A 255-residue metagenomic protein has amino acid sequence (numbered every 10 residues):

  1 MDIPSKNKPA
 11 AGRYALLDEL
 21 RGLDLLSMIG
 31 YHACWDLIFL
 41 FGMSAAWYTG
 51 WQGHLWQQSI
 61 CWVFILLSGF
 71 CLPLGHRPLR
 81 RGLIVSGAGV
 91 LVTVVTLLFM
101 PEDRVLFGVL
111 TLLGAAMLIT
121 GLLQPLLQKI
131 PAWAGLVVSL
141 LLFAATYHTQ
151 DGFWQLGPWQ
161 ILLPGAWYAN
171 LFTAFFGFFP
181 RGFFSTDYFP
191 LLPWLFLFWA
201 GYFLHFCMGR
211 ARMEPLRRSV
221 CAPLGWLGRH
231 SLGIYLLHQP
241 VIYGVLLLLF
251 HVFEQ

Functional and structural regions predicted by a protein language model:
M1-Q255: Alpha-helical transmembrane segments and their immediate juxtamembrane cytosolic regions
